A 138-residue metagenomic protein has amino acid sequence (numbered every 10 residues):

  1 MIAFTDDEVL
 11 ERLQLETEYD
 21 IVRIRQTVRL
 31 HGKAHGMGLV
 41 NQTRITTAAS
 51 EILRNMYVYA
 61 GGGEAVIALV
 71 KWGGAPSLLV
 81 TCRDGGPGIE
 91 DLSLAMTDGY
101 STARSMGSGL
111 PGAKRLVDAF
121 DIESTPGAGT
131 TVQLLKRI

Functional and structural regions predicted by a protein language model:
M1-E11, L53-I138: Conserved beta-strand-loop-beta-strand hairpin that lines the nucleotide-binding pocket of ATP/GTP-utilizing enzymes
M1-T47: Bergerat-fold GHKL ATPase/HATPase_c domain
